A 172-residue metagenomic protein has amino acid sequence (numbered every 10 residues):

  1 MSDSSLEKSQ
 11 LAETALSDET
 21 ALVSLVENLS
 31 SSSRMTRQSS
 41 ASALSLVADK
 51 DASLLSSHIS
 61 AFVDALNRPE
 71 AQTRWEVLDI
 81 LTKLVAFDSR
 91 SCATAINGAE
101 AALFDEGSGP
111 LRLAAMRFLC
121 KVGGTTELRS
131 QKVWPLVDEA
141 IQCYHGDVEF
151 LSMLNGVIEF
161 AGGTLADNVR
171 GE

Functional and structural regions predicted by a protein language model:
M1, L29-S32, A65-P69, L103-G107 (+2 more regions): Alpha-solenoid helical repeat architecture
M1-Q38, L46, V157-L165, E172: N-terminal alpha-helical scaffold/docking segments in eukaryotic complex subunits
S4-S5, E19-T20, R34-M35, P69-Q72 (+2 more regions): Alpha-helix N-cap/helix-start positions at coil->helix boundaries
S5-S9, V23, R37-A41, R74-L78 (+2 more regions): Alpha-solenoid HEAT/ARM repeat scaffold
L16-E27, A52-A65, R90-L103, E127-Q142 (+1 more regions): Amphipathic alpha-helical scaffolding segments comprising HEAT/armadillo-like alpha-solenoid repeats
R34-T82, A86: A glycine-rich, hydrophobic loop/mini-helix early in the fold
S45-L46, T82, C120-K121, N155-E159: Structural signature of alpha-helical solenoid repeat scaffolds
L66-R117: Hydrophobic, well-structured mid-protein blocks that either form specific transmembrane helices
